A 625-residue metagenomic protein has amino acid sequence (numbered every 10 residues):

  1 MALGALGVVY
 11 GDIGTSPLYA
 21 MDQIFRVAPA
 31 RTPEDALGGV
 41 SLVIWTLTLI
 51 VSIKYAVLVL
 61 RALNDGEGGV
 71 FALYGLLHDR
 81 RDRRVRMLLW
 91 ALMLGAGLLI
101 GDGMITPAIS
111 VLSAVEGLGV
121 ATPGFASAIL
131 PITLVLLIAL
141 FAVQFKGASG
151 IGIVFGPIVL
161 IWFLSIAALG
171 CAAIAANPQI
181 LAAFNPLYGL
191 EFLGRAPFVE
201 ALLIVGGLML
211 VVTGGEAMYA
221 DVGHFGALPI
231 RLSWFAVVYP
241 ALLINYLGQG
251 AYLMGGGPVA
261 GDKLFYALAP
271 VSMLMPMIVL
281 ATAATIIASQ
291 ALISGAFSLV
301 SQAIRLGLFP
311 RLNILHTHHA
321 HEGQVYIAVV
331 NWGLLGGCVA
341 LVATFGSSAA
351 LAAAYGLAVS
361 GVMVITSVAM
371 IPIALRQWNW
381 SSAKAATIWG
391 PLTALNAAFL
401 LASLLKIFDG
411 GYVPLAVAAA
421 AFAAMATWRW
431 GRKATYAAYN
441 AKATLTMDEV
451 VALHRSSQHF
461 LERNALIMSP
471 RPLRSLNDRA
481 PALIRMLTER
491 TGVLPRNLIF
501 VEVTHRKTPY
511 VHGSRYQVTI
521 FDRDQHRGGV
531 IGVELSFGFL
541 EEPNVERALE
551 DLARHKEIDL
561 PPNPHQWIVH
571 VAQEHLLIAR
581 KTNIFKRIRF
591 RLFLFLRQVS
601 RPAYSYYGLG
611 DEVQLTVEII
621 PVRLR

Functional and structural regions predicted by a protein language model:
M1-R625: The structured alpha-helical core of multi-pass membrane proteins
